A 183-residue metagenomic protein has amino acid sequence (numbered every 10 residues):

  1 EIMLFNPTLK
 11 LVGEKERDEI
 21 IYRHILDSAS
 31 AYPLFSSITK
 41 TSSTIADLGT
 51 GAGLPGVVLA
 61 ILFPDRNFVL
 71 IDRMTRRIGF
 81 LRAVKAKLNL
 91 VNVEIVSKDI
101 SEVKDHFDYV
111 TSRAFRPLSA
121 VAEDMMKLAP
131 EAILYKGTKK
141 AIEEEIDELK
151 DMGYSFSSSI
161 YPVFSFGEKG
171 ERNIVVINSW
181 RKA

Functional and structural regions predicted by a protein language model:
E1-K40, A46, R76-V93: Class I SAM-dependent transferase core
D47-G51: Conserved S-adenosyl-L-methionine
A52-D65, E123: Conserved SAM-binding loop of SAM-dependent methyltransferases across substrates and taxa, primarily the Class I
N67-D72: Conserved SAM-binding motif I beta-strand of class I
V96-E102, F115-R116: Conserved SAM/SAH-binding loop
E102-Y109: A short acidic, Gly/Pro-enriched loop at the edge of an enzyme's catalytic core that lines a small-molecule cofactor
A122-I133: A short glycine-rich, Lys/Arg-flanked "PGG" loop and its adjoining helix->strand segment in the class I
K139-A183: Active-site capping/gating segments
